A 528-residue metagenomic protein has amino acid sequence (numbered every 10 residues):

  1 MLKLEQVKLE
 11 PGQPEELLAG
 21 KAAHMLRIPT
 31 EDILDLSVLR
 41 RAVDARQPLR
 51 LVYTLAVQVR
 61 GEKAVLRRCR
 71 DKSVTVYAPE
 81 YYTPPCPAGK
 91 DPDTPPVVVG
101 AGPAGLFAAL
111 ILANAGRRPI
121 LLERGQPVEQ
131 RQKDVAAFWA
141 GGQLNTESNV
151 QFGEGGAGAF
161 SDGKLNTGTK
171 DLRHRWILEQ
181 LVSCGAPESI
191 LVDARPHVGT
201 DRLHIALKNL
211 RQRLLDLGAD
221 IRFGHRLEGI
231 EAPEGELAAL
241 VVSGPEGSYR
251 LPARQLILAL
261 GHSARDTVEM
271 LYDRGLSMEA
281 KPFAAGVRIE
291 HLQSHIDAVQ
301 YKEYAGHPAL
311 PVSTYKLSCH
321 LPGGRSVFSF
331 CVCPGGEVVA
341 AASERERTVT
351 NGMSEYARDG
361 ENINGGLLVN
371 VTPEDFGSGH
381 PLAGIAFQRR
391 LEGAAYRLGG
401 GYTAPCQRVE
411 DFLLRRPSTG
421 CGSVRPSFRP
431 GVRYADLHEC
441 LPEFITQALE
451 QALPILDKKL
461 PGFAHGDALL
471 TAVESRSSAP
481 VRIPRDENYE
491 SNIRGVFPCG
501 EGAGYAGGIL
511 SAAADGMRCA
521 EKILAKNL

Functional and structural regions predicted by a protein language model:
M1-L49, L55-L528: Residues forming the flavin
